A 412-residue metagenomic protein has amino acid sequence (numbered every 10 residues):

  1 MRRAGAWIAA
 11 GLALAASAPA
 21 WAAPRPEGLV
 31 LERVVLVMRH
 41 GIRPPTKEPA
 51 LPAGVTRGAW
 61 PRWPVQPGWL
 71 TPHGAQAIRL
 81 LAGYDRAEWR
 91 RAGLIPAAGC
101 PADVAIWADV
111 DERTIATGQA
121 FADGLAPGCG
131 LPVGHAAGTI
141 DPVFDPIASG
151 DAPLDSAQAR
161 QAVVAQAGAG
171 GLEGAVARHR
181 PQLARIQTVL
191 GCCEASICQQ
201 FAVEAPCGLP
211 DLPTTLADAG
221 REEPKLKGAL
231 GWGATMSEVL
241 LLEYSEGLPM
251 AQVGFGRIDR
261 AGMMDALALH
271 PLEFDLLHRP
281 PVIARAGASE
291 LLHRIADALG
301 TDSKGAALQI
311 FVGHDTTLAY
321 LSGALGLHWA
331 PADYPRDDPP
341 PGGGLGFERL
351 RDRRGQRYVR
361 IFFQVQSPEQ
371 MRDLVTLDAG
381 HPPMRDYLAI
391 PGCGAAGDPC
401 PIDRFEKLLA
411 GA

Functional and structural regions predicted by a protein language model:
M1-I8: Bacterial N-terminal signal peptides that target proteins for export
A9-A10, A20: Cleavable N-terminal signal peptides
A23-D103, D109-Q309, D315-A412: Signature for phosphate-centric chemistry
